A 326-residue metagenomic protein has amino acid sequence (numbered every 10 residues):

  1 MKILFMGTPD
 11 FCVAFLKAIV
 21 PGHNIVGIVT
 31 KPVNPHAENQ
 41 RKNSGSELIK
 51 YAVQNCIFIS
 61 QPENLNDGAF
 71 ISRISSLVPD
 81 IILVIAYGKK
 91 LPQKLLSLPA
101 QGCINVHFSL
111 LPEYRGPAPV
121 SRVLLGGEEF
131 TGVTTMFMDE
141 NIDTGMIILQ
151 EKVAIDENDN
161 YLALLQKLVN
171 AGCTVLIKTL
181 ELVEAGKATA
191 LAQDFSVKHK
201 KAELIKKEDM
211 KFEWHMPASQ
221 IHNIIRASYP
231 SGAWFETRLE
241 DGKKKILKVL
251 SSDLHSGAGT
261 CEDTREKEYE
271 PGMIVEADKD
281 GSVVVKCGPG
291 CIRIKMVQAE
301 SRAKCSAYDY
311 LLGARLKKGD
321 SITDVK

Functional and structural regions predicted by a protein language model:
M1-K42: N-terminal Rossmann-like dinucleotide-binding module
K2-L4, N24-V29, P35, F58-L77 (+3 more regions): Internal alpha/beta domain cores that form substrate/cofactor-binding pockets in large enzymes and binding proteins
G7, I28, A52, I82 (+6 more regions): A residue-level signal for conserved active-site and pocket-lining positions in enzyme catalytic cores
V13, G45, D67-I71, K89 (+1 more regions): Structural motif corresponding to alpha-helix initiation and N-cap regions
V20-P21, I81-K201, K206-E208: Donor/substrate-binding cores of folate-linked one-carbon enzymes
K31, P62, M138, Q150 (+3 more regions): Conserved beta-strand termini and adjacent loop/short-helix elements that scaffold enzyme active sites in alpha/beta
S44-Q61: Membrane-interfacial amphipathic helices and adjacent loop/beta segments that form the lipid-substrate binding surface
F195-K326: Internal anion-binding site segments
